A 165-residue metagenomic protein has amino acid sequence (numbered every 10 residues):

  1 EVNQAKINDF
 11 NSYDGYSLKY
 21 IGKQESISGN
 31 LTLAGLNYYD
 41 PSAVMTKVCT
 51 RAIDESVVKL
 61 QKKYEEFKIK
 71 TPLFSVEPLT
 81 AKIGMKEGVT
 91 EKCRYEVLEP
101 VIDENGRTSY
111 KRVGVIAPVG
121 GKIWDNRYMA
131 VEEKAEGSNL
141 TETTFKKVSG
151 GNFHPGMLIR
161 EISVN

Functional and structural regions predicted by a protein language model:
E1-N165: Surface-exposed, polar/charged interaction patches used for macromolecular assembly or partner binding
